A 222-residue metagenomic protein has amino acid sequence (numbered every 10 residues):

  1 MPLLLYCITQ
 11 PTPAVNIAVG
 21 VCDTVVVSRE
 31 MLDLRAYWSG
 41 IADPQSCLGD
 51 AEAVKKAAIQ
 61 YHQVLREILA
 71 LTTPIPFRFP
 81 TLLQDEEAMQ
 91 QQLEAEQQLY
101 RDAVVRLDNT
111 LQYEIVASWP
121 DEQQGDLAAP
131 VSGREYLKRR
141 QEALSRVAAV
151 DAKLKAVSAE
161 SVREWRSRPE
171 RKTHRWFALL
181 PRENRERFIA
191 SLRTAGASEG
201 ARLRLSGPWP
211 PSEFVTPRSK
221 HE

Functional and structural regions predicted by a protein language model:
M1-E222: An interfacial alpha-helical scaffold signature
